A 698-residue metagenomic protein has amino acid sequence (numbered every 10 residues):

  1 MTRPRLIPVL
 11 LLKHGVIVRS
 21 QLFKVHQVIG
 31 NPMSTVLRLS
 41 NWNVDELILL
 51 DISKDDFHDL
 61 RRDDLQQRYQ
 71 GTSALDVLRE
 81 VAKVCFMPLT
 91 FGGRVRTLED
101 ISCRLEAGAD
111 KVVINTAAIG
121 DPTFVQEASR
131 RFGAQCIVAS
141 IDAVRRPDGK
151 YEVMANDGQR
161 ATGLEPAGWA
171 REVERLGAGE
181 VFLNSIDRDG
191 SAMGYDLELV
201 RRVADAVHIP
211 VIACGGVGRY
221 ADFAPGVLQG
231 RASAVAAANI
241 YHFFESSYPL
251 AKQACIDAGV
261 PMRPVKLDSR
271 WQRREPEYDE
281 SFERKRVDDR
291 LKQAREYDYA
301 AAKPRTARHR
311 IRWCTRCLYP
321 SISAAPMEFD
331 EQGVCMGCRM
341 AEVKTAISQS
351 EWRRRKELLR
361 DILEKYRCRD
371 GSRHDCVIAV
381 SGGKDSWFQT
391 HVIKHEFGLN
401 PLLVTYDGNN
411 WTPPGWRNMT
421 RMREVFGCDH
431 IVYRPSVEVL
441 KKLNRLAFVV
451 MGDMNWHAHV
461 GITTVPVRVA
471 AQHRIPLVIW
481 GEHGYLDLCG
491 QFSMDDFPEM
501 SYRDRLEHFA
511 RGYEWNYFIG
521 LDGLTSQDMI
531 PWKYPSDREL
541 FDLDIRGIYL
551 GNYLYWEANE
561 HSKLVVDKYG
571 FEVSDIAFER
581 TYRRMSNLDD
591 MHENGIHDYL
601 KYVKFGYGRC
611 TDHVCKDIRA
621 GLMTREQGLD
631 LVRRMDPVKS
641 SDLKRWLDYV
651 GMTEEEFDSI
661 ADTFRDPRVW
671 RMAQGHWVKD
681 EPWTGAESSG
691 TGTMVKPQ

Functional and structural regions predicted by a protein language model:
P4-L10, R19, L47-L49, L89-G93 (+6 more regions): Hydrophobic faces of well-ordered beta-strands that scaffold small-molecule active sites in alpha/beta enzyme cores
L11, L39, L47, F91 (+7 more regions): Conserved, mostly hydrophobic/aromatic
L12-H14, V18, L105, A109-L183 (+1 more regions): Conserved anion-binding
S40, D45-S73, T116, F182-G194: Glycine-rich, proline-tolerant flexible connector loops at the mouths of alpha/beta enzymes
L60-T90, Q126-D142, A192-R219, A258-V260: Alpha-helix-loop-beta-strand connector modules within alpha/beta enzyme cores
C85-F91, V95-V112, E198-V235, S562: Catalytic cores of alpha/beta
F124-F132, A224-K266: C-terminal helical cap(s) of enzyme catalytic domains, especially alpha/beta-barrels
R286-C376, V392-Q698: Nucleotide-activated chemistry modules centered on ATP-dependent adenylation/adenylyltransferase
